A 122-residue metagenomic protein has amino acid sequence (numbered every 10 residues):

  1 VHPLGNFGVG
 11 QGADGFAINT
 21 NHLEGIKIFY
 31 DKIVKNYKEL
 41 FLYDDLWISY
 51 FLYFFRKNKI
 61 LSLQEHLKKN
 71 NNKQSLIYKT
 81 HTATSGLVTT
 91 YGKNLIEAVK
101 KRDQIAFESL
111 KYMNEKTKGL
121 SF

Functional and structural regions predicted by a protein language model:
V1-K35: Conserved catalytic core of nucleotide-sugar-dependent glycosyltransferases
G25-F122: C-terminal catalytic/acceptor-binding lobe
